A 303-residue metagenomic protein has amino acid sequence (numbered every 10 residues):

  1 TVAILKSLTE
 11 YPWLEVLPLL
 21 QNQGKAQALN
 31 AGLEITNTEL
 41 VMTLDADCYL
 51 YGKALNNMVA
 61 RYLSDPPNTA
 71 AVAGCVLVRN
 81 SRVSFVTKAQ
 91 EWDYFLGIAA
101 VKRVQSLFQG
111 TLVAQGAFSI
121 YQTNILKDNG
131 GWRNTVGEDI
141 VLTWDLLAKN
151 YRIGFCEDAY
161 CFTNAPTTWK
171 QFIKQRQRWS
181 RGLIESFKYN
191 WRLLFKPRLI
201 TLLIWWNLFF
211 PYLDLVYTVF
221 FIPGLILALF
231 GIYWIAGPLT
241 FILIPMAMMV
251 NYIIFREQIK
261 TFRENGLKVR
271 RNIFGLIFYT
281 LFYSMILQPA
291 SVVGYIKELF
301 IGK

Functional and structural regions predicted by a protein language model:
T1-A3, Q21: A conserved acidic beta->alpha catalytic loop
T9-P18, A26-N30, E34, T38 (+4 more regions): Long helical/loop segments within the catalytic core of UDP-sugar-dependent glycosyltransferases, especially the large
V41: Short aromatic/hydrophobic "clamp" motif used to bind/position activated sugar donors
D45-Y49: The conserved acidic donor/metal-binding loop of glycosyltransferases
N134, T143-C161: Catalytic donor-sugar/metal-binding loop of nucleotide-sugar-dependent glycosyltransferases
F162-T167: Catalytic cores of eukaryotic secretory-pathway lumenal/extracellular enzymes that build and remodel glycoconjugates
Q171-L213: Active-site-adjacent helix/loop segment of glycosyltransferases that harbors family-specific signature motifs
F210-I301: Membrane-embedded multi-pass helical conduit in multi-pass membrane proteins, especially envelope-biosynthetic
